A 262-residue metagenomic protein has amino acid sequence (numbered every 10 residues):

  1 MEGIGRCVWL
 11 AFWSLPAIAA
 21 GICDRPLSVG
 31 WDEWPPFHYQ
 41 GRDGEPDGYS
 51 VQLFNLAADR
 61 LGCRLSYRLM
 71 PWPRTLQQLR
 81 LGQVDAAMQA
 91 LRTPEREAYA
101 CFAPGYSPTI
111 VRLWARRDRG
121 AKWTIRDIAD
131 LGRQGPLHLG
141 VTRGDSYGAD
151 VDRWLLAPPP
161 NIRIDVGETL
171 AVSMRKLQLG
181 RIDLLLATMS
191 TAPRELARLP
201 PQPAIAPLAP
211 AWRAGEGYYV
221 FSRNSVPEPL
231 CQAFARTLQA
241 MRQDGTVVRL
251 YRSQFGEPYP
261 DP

Functional and structural regions predicted by a protein language model:
G21-Y99, V166, F234, D244 (+1 more regions): Extracytoplasmic small-molecule ligand-binding "clamshell" domains of the periplasmic binding protein/Venus flytrap
C23-E33, H38-Y39, D127-Y147: Short loop->beta-strand "edge-of-pocket" segments that line small-molecule binding or catalytic clefts across diverse
W31-W34, P108-R112, R198-R236, E257-P262: Periplasmic-binding protein-like
V51-R60, D118-K122, A129, R133-H138 (+2 more regions): Extended ligand-binding regions for polar small-molecule ligands
F54-C63, G132-P136, T142-G167, L196-Q202 (+1 more regions): Ligand-binding cleft/hinge of the Venus flytrap
C63-R64, R80-Q89, P136-H138, T169 (+1 more regions): Alpha-to-beta junction loops
Y67-R133, G144-Y147, A209-W212: Acidic, polar ligand-binding/catalytic clefts
R74-Q77, Q89-Y99, D152-R153, D183-A206 (+1 more regions): A ligand-binding cleft/hinge motif common to bilobed small-molecule-binding domains
